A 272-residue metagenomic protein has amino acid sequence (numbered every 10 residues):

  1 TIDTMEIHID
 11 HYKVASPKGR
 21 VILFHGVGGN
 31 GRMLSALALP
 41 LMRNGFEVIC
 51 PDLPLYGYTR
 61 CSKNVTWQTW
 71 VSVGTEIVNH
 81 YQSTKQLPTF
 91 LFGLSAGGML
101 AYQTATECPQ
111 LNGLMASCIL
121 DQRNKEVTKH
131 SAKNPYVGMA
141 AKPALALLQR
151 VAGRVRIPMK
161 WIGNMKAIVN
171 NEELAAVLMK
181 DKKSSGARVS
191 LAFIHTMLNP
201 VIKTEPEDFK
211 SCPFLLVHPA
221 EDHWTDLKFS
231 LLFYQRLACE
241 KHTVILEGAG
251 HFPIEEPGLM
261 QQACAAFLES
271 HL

Functional and structural regions predicted by a protein language model:
T1-V14: N-terminal cap/lid segment of alpha/beta-hydrolase-fold proteins
V27-L39: The serine-hydrolase catalytic nucleophile loop
A38-R60: Conserved alpha/beta-hydrolase
Y56-K85: Catalytic nucleophile-loop/oxyanion-hole region of alpha/beta-hydrolase and closely related hydrolase-like folds
L100-G186: Alpha/beta-hydrolase-fold enzymes
K210, L216-H218, D222: Short beta-strand/loop motif that positions the catalytic acidic residue of the alpha/beta-hydrolase fold
H223-F229: Conserved alpha/beta-hydrolase "acid-adjacent" motif
A249-Q261: Catalytic histidine-centered segment of alpha/beta-hydrolase-like enzymes
